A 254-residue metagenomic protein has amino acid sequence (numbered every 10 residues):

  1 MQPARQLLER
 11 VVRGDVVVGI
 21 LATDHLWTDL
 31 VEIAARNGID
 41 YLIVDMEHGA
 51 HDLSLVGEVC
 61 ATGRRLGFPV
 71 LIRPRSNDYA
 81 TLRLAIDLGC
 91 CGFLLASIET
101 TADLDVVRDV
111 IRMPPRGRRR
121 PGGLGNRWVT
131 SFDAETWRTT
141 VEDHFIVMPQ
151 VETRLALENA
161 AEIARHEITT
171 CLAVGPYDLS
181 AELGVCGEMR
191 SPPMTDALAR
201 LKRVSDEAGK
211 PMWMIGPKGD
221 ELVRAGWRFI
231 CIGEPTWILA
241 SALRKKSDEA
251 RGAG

Functional and structural regions predicted by a protein language model:
M1-L21, D133-D143, A199-R200, V204-E207: N-terminal amphipathic alpha-helix/helix-capping segment at the start of soluble metabolic enzymes
M1-V70, S76-N77, D109, V147 (+1 more regions): Conserved N-terminal beta1-alpha1 strand-loop-helix module at the mouth
V17-A22, L42-V44, V70-P74, F93-L95 (+4 more regions): Hydrophobic faces of well-ordered beta-strands that scaffold small-molecule active sites in alpha/beta enzyme cores
E32, R36, I72, N77-C91 (+4 more regions): Catalytic cores of alpha/beta
L53-D87, D109-P121, T139-E142, R190-M212: Alpha-helix-loop-beta-strand connector modules within alpha/beta enzyme cores
V59, T101-G117, P235-G254: C-terminal helical cap(s) of enzyme catalytic domains, especially alpha/beta-barrels
A80, G92-E167, P176-A181: Conserved anion-binding
G122-D133, V151-L155, T195-G254: C-terminal alpha-helical cap/extension of soluble enzyme domains
